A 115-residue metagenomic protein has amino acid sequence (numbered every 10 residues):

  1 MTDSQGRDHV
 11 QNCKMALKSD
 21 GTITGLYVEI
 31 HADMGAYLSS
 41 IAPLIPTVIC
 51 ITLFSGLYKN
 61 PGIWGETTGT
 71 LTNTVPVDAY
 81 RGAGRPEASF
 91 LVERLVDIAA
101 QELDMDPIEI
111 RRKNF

Functional and structural regions predicted by a protein language model:
M1, T24-E29, P107-F115: Beta-strand segments within the central parallel beta-sheet cores of soluble alpha/beta enzyme folds
M1-T2, M34: Short secondary-structure boundary/hinge segments and terminal tails
D3-R7: Short glycine-biased active-site loop of nucleotidyltransferases that positions the nucleotide triphosphate and helps
D8-L95: Glycine-rich loop/linker segments at domain edges
